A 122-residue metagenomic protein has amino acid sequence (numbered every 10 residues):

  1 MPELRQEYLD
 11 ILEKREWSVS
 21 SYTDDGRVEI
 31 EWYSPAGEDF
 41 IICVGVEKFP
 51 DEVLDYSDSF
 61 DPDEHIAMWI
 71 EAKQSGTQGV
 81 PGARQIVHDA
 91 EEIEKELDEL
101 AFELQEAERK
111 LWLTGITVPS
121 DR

Functional and structural regions predicted by a protein language model:
M1-E3: Short, surface-exposed ligand-recognition loops at beta-strand->loop->(often short) alpha-helix junctions that present
R5-F60: Amphipathic, interaction-prone secondary-structure segments
L12-E13, V28, H65, K73 (+3 more regions): Acidic, low-complexity intrinsically disordered regions
S21, A36, K73, I116-T117: Short, isolated positions within intrinsically disordered regulatory regions of eukaryotic proteins
A36-E92: Intrinsically disordered, low-complexity regulatory segments enriched in Ser/Thr/Pro and charged residues
K95-R122: Acidic, proline/glycine-rich low-complexity IDRs
